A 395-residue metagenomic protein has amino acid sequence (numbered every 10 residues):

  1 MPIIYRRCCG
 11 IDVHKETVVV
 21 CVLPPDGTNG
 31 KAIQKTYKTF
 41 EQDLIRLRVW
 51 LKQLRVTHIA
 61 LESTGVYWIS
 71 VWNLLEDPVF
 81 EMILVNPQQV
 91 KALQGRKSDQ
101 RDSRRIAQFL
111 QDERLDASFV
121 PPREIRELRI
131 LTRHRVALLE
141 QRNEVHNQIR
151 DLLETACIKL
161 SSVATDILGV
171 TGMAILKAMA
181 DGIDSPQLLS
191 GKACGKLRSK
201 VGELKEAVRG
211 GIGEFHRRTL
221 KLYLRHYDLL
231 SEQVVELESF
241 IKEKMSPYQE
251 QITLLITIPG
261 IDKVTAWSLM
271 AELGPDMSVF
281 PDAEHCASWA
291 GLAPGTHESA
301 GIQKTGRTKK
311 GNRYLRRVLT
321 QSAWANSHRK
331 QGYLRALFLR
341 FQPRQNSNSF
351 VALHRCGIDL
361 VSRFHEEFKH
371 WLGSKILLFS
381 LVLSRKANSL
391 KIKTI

Functional and structural regions predicted by a protein language model:
M1-I395: A detector of single, family-specific signature residues that are central to catalytic or substrate-handling motifs
